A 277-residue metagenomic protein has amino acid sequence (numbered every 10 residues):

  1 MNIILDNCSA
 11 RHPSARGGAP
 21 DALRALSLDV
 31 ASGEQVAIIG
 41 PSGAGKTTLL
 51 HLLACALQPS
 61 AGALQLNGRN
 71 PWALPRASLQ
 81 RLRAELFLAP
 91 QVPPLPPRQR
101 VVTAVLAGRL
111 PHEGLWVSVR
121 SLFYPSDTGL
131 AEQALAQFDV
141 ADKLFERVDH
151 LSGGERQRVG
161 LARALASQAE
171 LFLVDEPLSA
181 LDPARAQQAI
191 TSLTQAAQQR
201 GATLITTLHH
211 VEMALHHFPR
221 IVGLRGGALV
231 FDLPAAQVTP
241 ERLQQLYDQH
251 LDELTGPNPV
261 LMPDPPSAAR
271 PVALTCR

Functional and structural regions predicted by a protein language model:
A54: Helix-to-loop junction immediately C-terminal to a conserved catalytic motif
P71-F87, V117-P125: ABC ATPase NBD coupling module
V117-D142: Conserved ABC ATPase "signature" region
R147-L151, E155: Conserved ABC ATPase signature
F172-D175: Catalytic Walker B motif of ABC-type/P-loop ATPase nucleotide-binding domains
P183-R185: Helix N-cap at the start of a conserved alpha-helix in ABC-type nucleotide-binding domains
L208-H209: H-loop/switch region of ABC-family ATPase nucleotide-binding domains
